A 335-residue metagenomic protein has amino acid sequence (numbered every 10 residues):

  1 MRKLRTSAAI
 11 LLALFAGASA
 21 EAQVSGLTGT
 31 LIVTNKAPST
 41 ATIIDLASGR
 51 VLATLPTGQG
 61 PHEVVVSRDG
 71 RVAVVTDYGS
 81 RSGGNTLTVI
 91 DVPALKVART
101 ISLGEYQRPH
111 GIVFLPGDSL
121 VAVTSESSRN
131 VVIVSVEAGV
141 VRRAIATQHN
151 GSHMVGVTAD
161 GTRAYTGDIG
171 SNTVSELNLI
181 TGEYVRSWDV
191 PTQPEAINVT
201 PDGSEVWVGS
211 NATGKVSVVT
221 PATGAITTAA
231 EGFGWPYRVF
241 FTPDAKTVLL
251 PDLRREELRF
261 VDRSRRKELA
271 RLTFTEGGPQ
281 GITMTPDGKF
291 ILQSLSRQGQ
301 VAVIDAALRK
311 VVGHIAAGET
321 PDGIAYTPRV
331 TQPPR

Functional and structural regions predicted by a protein language model:
M1-A8: Bacterial N-terminal signal peptides that target proteins for export
A13-R335: Predominantly soluble domains enriched in secretory-pathway, periplasmic, or organellar proteins
